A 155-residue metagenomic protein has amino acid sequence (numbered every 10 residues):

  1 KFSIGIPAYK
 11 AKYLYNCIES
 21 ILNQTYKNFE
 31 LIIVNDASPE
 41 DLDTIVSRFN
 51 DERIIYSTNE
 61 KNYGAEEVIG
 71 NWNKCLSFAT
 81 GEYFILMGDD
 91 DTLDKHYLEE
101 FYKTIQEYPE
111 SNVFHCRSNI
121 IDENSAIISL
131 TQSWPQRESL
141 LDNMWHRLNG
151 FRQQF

Functional and structural regions predicted by a protein language model:
K1-F155: Nucleotide-sugar donor-binding/catalytic module of glycosyltransferases that assemble extracellular/cell-envelope
